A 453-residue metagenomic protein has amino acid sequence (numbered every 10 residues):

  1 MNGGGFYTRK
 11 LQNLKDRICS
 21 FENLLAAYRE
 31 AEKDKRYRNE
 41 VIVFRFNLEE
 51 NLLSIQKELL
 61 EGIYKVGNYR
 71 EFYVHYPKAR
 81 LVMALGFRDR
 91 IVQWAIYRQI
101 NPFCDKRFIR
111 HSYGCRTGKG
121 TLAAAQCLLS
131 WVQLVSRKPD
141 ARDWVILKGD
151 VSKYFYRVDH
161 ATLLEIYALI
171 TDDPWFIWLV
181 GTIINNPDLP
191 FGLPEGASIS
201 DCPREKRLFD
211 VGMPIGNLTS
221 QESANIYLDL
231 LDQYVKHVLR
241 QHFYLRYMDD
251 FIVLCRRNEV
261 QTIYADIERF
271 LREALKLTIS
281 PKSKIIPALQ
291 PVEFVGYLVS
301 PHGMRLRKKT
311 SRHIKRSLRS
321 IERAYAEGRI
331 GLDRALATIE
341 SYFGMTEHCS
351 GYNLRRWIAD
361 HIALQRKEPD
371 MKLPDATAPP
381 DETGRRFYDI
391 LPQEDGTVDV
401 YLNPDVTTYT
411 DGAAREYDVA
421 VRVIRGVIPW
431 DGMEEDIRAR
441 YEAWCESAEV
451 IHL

Functional and structural regions predicted by a protein language model:
M1-L53, M371: Non-catalytic, polymerase-adjacent accessory regions of viral genome-replication enzymes
M1-N2, L85, W94, S200-D210 (+2 more regions): Right-hand nucleic-acid polymerase module
K10-L14, I100-Y156: Active-site-proximal segment of RNA-dependent polymerases
D34-I42, G67-Q93, R107-K119, P187-N225: Short, conserved non-catalytic motifs in the polymerase core
N51, E58, W131, V135-M248 (+2 more regions): Conserved polymerase palm-domain catalytic core
E394-G432: Acidic, low-complexity, intrinsically disordered interaction modules
V419-L453: Mixed-charge, Lys/Arg-enriched low-complexity segments
